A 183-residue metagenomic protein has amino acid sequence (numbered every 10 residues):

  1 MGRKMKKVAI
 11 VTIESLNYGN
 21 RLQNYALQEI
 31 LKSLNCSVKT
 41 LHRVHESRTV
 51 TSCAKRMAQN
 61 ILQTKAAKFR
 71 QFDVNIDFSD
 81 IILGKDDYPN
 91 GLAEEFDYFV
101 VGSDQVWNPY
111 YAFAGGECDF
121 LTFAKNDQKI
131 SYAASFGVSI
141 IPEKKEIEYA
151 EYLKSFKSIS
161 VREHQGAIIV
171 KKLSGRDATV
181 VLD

Functional and structural regions predicted by a protein language model:
M1-K4: Short, Lys/Arg-enriched N-terminal segments with co-localized hydrophobic residues within the first ~10-30 amino acids
K6-Y18, L22-E151: Aromatic- and Gly/Pro-rich donor/ligand-binding loops that form nucleotide- or phosphate-bearing donor binding pockets
I13, R43, H164-Q165, D183: An acidic- and aromatic-residue-enriched active-site/binding cleft used to recognize and process polar
V106, Q165-G166: Alpha-helix capping/helix-boundary segments
K125, S155, L173-R176: Short, structured coil segments at secondary-structure junctions
A133-F136, E163, L182-D183: Short, structured patches in soluble enzyme cores that scaffold and shape functional sites
F156-E163: A short beta-strand/loop micro-motif in the catalytic core of glycosyltransferases that engages the nucleotide-sugar
A167-D183: Helix-loop-beta element that forms the nucleotide-linked donor phosphate-binding surface in glycosyltransferases
